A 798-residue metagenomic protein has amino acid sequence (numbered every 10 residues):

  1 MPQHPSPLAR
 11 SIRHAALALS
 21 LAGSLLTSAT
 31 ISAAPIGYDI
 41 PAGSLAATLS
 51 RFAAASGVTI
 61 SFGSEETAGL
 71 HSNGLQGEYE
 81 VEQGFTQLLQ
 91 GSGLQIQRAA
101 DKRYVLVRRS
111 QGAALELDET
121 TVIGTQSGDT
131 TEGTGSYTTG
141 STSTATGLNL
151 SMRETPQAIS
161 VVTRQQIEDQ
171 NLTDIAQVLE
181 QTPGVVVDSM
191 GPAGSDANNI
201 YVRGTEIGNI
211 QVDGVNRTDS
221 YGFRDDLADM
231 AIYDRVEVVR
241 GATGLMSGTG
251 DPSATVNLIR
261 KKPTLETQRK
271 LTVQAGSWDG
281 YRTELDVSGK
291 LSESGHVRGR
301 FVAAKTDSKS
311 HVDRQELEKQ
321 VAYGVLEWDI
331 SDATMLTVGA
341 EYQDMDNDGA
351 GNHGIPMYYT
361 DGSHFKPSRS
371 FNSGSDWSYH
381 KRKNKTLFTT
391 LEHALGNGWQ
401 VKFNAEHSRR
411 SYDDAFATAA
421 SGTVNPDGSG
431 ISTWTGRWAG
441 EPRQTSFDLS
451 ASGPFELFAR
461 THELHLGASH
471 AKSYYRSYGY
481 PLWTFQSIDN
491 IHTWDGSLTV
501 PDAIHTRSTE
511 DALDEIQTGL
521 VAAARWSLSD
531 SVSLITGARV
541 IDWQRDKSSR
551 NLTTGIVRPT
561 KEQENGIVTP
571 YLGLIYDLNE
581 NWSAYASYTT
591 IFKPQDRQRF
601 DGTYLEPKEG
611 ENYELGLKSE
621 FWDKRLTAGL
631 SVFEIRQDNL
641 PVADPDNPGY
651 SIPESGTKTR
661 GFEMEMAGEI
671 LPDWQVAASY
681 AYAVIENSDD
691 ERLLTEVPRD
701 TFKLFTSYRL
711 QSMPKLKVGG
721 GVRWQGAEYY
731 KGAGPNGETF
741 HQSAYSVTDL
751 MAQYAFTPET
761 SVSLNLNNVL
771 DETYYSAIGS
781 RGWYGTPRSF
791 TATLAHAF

Functional and structural regions predicted by a protein language model:
Y104-V107, Y137-S160, R164, A176-N216 (+1 more regions): Extracytoplasmic beta-strand/coil segments of soluble accessory domains associated with Gram-negative outer-membrane
M190, N199, V215-R240, L258-R260: Short acidic/polar hinge/loop motifs at secondary-structure boundaries that mediate gating or recognition
D219, A231-D234, L245-G324, I330-T334 (+2 more regions): Outer-membrane beta-barrel translocator/receptor signature
T306-S310, Y323-D329, A333-A394, H407-P442 (+4 more regions): Acidic/polar loop-and-plug regions of large Gram-negative outer-membrane beta-barrel proteins
E327-D329, P442, T461-S473, D511-Q637 (+2 more regions): Structural signature of Gram-negative outer-membrane beta-barrels, strongest in the C-terminal barrel of TonB-dependent
E392-G396, Q400-E406, R410-T418, A584 (+3 more regions): Membrane-embedded beta-barrel scaffold of Gram-negative outer-membrane proteins
S531, E634, P653-A733, L770-T773 (+1 more regions): Gram-negative outer-membrane beta-barrel transporters
R723-A733, Q753-F798: C-terminal beta-signal and adjacent terminal beta-strands/loops of Gram-negative outer-membrane beta-barrel proteins
